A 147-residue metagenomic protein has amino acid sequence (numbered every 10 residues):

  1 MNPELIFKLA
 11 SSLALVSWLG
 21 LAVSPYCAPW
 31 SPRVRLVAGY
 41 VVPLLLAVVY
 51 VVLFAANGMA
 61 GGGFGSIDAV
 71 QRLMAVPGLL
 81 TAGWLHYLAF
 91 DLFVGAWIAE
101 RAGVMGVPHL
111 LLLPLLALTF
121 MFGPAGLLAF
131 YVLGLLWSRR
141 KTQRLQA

Functional and structural regions predicted by a protein language model:
M1, A69-G83: Short aromatic-rich membrane-water interface segments that cap or initiate transmembrane helices in multi-pass membrane
L5-A14, T81-L85: Structural signature of hydrophobic alpha-helical transmembrane segments
L9-S31: N-terminal signal-anchor/start-transfer transmembrane helix
A14, W18-L21, L46-L53, L127: Helical transmembrane-bundle signal
V16, L92-A99: Alpha-helical transmembrane segments of polytopic integral membrane proteins, especially the permease/helical cores
W30-V52: Loop-to-helix transition at the N-terminal end of transmembrane alpha-helices
F54-G65: Transmembrane alpha-helix boundary signature
L113-L136: Hydrophobic, aromatic-rich membrane-embedded alpha-helical segments
